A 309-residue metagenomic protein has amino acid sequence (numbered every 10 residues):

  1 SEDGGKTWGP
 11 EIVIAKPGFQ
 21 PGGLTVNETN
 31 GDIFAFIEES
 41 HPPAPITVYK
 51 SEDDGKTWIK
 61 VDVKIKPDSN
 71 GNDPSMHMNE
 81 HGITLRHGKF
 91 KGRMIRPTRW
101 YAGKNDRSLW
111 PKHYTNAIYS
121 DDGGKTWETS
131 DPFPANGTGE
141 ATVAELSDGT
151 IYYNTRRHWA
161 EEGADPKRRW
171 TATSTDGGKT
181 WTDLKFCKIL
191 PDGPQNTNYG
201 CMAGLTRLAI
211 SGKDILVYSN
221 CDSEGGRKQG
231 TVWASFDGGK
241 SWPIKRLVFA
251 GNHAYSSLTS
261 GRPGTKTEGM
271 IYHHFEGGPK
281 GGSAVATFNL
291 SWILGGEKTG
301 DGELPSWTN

Functional and structural regions predicted by a protein language model:
S1-N309: Asp-box/BNR beta-propeller blade signature and adjacent active/binding-site loops in extracellular glycan-interacting
